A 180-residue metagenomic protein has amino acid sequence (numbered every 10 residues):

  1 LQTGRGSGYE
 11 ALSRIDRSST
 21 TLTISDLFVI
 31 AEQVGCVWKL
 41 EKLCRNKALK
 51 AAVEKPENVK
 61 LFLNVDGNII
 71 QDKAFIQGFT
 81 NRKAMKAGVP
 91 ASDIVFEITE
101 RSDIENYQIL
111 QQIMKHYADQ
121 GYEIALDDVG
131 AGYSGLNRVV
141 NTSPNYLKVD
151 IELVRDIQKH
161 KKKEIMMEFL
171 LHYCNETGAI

Functional and structural regions predicted by a protein language model:
L1-I30: Active-site core of bacterial EAL-family cyclic-dinucleotide phosphodiesterase domains
I15, S19, I69, S102 (+1 more regions): Feature marks short, surface-exposed loop/turn motifs that line or immediately flank catalytic pockets and channel
R17-T21, R45-L49, D128: Short acidic-capped amphipathic helix/loop micro-motif used as an active-site/signal-coupling element
A31-G35: A conserved signal-transducing helical linker
W38-I109: Catalytic core of bacterial c-di-GMP phosphodiesterases, primarily the EAL and HD-GYP domains, capturing alpha-helical
E41, L110, G135, H160-M167: The cytosolic transmitter module of two-component sensor histidine kinases
A84-I157, A179-I180: The catalytic core of metal-dependent phosphodiesterases that act on cyclic dinucleotides
Y117, M166-T177: Alpha-helix-loop-beta-strand connector modules within alpha/beta enzyme cores
